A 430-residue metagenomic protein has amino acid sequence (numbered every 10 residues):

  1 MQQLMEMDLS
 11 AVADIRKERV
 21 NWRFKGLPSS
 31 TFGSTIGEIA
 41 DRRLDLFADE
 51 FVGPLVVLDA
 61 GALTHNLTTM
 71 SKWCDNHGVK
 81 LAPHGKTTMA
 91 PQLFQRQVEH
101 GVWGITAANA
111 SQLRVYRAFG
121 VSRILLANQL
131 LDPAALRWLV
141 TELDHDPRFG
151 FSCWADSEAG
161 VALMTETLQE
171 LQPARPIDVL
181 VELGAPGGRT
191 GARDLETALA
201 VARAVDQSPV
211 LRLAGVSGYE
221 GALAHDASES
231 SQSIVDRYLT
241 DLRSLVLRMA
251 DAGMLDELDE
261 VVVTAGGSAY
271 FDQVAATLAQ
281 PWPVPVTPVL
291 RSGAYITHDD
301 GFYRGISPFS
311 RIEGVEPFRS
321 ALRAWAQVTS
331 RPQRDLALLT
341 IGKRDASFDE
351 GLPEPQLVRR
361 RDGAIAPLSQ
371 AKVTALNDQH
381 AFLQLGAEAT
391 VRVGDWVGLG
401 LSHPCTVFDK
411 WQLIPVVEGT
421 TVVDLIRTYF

Functional and structural regions predicted by a protein language model:
M1-T141, I426-F430: A charged N-terminal "starter" segment
Q2-M7, P332-F430: C-terminal accessory subdomain/extension
A48-D59, S122-L126, T141-C153, A227-D236 (+1 more regions): Glycine-rich tight-turn/loop motif centered on a GG-T
L63, K86, Y116, V181 (+5 more regions): Conserved, mostly hydrophobic/aromatic
A82-S228: Active-site-proximal beta-alpha core segment in soluble small-molecule metabolic enzymes
Q169, G184-F309: Active-site loop/helix belt of alpha/beta enzymes
S233, F271-R360: Active-site loop ensemble at the mouth of alpha/beta enzyme cores that anchors a bound cofactor
